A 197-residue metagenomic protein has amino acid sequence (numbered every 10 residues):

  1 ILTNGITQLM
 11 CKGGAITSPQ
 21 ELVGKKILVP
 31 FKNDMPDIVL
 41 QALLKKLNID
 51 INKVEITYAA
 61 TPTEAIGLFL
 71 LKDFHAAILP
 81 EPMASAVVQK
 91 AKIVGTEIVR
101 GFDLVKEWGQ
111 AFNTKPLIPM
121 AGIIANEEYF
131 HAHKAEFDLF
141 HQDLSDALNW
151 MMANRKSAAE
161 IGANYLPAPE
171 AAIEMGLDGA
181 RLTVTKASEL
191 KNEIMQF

Functional and structural regions predicted by a protein language model:
I1-N52, I56-A59, H75, L79-E81 (+1 more regions): Short, glycine-/small- and polar/acidic-enriched structural segments that line small-molecule recognition paths
G14, L28-P36, T57, L79 (+4 more regions): Extracytoplasmic/periplasmic, Sec-exported soluble proteins
S18, M35-P36, M83, E136 (+2 more regions): Short phosphate-engaging motifs
A42, K46, D146-N149, N164: A generic structural signal for well-ordered alpha-helical segments enriched in polar/charged residues
E64-I161: Pocket-lining segment of extracytoplasmic ligand-binding domains
K156-F197: An extracytoplasmic/periplasmic, membrane-proximal ligand-sensing/linker region
